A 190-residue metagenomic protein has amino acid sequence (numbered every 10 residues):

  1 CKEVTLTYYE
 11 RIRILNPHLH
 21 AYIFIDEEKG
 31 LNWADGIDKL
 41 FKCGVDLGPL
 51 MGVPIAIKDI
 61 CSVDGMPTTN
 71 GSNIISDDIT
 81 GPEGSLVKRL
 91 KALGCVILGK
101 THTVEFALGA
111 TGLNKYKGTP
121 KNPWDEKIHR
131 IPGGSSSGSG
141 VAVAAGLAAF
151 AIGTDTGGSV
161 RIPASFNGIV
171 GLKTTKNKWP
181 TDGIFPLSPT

Functional and structural regions predicted by a protein language model:
C1-T156: Gly/Ser-rich catalytic/binding loops embedded in alpha/beta enzyme cores
G52, N167-I169: Structural motif
G146, T175-K176: Short loop segments at secondary-structure junctions
R161-F166: Structural signature of FAD isoalloxazine-binding scaffolds in flavoprotein oxidoreductases
K176-T190: A short core secondary-structure module
